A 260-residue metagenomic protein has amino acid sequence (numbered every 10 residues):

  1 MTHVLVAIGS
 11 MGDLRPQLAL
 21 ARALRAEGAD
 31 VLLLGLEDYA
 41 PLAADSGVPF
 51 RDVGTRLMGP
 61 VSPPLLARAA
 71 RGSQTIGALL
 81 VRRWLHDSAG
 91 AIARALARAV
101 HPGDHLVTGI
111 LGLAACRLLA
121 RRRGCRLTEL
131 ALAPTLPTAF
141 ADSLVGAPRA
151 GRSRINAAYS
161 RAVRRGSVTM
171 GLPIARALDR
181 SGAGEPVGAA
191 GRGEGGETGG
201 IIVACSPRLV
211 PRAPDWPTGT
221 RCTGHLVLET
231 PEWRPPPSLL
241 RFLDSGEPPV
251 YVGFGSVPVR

Functional and structural regions predicted by a protein language model:
M1-R51: N-terminal subdomain of nucleotide-sugar transferases
D13, V259-R260: Short, solvent-exposed loop/turn segments at secondary-structure junctions
L36-P41, D45-P249, F254-V259: Nucleotide-sugar-dependent glycosyltransferase catalytic domains
